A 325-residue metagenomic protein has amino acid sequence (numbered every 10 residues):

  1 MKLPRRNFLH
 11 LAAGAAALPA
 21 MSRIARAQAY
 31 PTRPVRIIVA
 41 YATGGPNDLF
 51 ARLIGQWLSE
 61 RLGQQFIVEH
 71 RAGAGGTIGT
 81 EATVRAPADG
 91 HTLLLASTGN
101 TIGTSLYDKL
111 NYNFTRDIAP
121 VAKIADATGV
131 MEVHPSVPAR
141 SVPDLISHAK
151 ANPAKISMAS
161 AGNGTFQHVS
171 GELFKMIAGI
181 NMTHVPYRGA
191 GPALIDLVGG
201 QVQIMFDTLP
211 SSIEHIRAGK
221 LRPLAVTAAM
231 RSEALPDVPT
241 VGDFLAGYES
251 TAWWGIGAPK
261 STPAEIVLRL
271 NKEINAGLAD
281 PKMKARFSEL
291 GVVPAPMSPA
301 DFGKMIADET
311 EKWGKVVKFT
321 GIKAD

Functional and structural regions predicted by a protein language model:
M1-A15: N-terminal secretory signal peptides and thylakoid transit peptides that target proteins across membranes
S22-I24: N-terminal signal peptide c-region/cleavage motif recognized by signal peptidases
R26-T115, K155, I180-Q203, T208 (+2 more regions): N-terminal (or domain-start) structured segment
T32-P34, M176-I177, R217, P223 (+1 more regions): An extracytoplasmic/periplasmic, membrane-proximal ligand-sensing/linker region
A42-G44, T98-G99, H134-A139, A161-T165 (+4 more regions): Short coil/turn segments
R85-G90, L106-P192, V241, W253-R286: Hinge/capping helix and adjacent helix->loop/strand transition within the periplasmic-binding protein
L95-N100, S160, A190, F206-S212 (+3 more regions): Beta->alpha turn/N-cap motifs
S211-A279, D308-E311: C-terminal lobe and pocket-closing loops of periplasmic/extracytoplasmic Venus-flytrap solute-binding proteins
